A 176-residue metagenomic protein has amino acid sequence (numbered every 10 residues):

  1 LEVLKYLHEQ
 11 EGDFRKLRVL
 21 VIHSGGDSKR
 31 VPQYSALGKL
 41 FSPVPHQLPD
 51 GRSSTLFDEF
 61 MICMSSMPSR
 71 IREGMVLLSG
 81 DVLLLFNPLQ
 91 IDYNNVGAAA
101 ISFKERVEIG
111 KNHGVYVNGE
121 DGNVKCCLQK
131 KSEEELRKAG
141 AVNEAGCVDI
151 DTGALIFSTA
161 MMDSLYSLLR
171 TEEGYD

Functional and structural regions predicted by a protein language model:
L1-D176: Unchanged
